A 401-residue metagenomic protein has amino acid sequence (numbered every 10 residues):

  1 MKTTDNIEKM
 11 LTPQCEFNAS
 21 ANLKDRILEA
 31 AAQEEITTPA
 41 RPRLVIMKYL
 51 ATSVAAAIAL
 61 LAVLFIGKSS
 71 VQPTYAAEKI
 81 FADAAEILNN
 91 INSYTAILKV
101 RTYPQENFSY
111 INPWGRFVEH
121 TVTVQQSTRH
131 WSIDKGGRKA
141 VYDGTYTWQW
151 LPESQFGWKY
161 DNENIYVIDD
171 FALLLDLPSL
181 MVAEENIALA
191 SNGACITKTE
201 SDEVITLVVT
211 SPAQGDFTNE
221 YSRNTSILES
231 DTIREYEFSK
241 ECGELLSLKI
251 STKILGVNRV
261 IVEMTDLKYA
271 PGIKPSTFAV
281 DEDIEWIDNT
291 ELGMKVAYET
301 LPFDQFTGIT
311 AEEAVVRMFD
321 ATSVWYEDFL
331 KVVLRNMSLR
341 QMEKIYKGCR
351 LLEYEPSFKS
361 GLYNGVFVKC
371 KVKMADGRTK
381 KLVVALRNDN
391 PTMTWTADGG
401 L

Functional and structural regions predicted by a protein language model:
K2-A30, I36-P39, T52: A short, acidic loop/turn at secondary-structure junctions
N22-E35, M47-E78: Single-pass transmembrane signal-anchor helices and their membrane-water interface zones
A31, A57, L228-S230, E241-R317 (+1 more regions): Non-transmembrane domains of secretory- and envelope-associated proteins
I87-F108, W131: A short, Trp-centered hydrophobic/proline-enriched beta-strand micro-motif
T95, F171-S251, Y354-K371: Extended beta-strand-rich segments in extracellular/periplasmic secretory proteins, especially within noncatalytic
E119-S179, V257: An acidic-aromatic
M318-R340: Short, well-ordered alpha-helical segments enriched in acidic and aromatic residues
G348, L352-L401: Exposed beta-sheet edge and beta->alpha loop/turn motif
